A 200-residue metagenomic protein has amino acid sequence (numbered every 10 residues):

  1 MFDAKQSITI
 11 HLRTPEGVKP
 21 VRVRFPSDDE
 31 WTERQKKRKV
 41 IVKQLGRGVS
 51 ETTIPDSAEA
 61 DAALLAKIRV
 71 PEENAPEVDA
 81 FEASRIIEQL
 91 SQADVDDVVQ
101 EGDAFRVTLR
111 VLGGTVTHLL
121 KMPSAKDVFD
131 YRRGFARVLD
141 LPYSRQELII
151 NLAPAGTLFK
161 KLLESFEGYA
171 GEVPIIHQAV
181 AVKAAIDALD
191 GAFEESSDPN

Functional and structural regions predicted by a protein language model:
F2-Q6, T14-R22, P26-N200: Short, surface-exposed, charged amphipathic helix/loop patches that serve as local interaction elements
H11: Positively charged, structured surface patches that bind polyanionic biopolymers
